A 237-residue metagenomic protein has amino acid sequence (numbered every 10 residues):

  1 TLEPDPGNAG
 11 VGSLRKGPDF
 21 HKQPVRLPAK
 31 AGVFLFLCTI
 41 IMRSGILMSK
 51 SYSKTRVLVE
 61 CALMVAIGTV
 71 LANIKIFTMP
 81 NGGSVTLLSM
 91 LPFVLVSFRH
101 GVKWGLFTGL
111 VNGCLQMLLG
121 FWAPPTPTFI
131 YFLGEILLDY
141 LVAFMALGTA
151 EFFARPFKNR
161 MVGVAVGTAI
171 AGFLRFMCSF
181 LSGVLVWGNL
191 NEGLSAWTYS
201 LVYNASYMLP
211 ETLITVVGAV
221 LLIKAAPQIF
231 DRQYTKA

Functional and structural regions predicted by a protein language model:
T1-L35: Positively charged N-terminal leader segments that act as targeting/secretion signals
G32-A237: Loop-helix junctions at membrane interfaces
